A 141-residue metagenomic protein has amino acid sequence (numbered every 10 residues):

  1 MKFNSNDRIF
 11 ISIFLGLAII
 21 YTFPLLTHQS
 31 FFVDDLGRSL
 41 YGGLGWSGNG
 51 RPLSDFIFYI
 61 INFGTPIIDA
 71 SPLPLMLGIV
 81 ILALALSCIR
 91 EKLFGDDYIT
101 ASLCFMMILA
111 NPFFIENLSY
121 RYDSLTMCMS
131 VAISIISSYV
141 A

Functional and structural regions predicted by a protein language model:
M1-I20: Start-transfer (signal-anchor) and selected internal transmembrane alpha helices of multi-pass inner/ER membrane
D7-I11, Y41-G42, F94-L103: Membrane-interfacial loop-to-transmembrane alpha-helix junctions, especially the N-terminal start
L15-T22, I81-S87, C104-L109: Hydrophobic core of alpha-helical transmembrane segments in multi-pass integral membrane proteins
Y21-R38, G45-I57: Extracytoplasmic catalytic/substrate-binding loops of multi-pass membrane glycan-assembly enzymes
L25-V33, I61-G64, A110-Y120: Juxtamembrane "helix-exit" motif on the non-cytosolic side of transmembrane helices
G45-M76: Short hydrophobic/aromatic helix or loop-helix immediately within or flanking a transmembrane segment in polytopic
S47, R51, I99-A141: Membrane-interface micro-motifs in multi-pass membrane enzymes
M76-A101, I136: Transmembrane-helix motifs of polytopic, lipid-linked glycan transferases
